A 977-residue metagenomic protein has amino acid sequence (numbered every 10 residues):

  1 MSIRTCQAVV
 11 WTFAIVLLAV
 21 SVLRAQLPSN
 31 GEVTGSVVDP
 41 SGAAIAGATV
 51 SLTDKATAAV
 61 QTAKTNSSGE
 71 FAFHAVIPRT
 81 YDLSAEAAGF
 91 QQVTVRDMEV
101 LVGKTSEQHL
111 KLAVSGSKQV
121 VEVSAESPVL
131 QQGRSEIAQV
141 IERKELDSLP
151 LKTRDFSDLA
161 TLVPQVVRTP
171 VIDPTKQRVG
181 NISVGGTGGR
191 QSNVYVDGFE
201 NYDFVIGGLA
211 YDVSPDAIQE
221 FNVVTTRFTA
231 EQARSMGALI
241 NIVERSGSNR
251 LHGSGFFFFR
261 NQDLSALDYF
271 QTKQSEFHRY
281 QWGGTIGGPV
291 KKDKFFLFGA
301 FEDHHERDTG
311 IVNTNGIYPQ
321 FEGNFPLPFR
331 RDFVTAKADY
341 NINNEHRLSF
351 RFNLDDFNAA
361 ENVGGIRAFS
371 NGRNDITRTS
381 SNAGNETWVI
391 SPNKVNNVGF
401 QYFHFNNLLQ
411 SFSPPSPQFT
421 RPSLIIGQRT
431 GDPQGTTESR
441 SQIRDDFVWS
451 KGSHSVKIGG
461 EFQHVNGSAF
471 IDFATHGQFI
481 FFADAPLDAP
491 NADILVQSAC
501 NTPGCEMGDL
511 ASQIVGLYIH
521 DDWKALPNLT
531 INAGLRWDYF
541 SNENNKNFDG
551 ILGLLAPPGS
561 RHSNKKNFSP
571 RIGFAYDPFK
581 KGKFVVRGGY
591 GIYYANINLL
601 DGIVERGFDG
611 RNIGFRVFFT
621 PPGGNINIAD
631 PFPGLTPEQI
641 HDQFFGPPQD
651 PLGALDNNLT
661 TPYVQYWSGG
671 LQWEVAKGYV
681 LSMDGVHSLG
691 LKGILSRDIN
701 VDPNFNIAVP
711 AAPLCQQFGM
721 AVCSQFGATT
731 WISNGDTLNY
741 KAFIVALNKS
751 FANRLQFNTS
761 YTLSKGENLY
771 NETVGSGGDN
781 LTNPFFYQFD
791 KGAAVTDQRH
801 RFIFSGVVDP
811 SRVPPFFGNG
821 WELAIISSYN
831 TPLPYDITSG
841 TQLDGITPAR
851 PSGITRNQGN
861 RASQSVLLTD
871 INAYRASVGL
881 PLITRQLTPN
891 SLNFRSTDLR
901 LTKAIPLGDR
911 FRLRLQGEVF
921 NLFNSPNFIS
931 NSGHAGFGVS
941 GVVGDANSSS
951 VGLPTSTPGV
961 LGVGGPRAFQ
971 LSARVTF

Functional and structural regions predicted by a protein language model:
S2-E142, E200, S214-D216: Periplasm-facing N-terminal accessory domains of Gram-negative outer-membrane beta-barrel systems
Q91-A113, S117-S246, F259-Q271, R279-G288 (+3 more regions): Periplasmic N-terminal accessory/gating domains of Gram-negative outer-membrane beta-barrel systems
Y211, P215, H278, L526-N528 (+3 more regions): Short, solvent-exposed micro-motifs at the edges of structured domains
A230-A233, G247-H252, K291-K294, E345 (+8 more regions): Short loop/turn motifs that connect adjacent beta-strands in outer-membrane beta-barrel proteins
H252, S275-N358, N374-Y402, P570: Transmembrane beta-barrel wall of Gram-negative outer-membrane proteins
T314-P319, R330, I390-S423, S453-S455 (+5 more regions): A surface-exposed, glycine/aromatic-enriched loop/edge motif typical of exported proteins
Q320-F325, T430, S439, K457-K581 (+1 more regions): Signature of Gram-negative outer-membrane beta-barrel scaffolds
R330, N341-H520: Replace "related TpsB outer-membrane translocases also match" with "some related outer-membrane beta-barrels such as
